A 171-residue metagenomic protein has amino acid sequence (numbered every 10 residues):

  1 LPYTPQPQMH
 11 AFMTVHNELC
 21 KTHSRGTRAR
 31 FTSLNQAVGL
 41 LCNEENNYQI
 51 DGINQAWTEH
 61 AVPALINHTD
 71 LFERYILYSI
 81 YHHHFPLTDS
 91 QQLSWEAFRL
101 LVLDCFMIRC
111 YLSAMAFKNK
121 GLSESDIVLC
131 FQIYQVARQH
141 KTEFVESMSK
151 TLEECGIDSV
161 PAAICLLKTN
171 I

Functional and structural regions predicted by a protein language model:
L1-I171: Hydrophobic, aromatic-lined core segments that form the binding pocket/scaffold for planar heteroaromatic ligands
